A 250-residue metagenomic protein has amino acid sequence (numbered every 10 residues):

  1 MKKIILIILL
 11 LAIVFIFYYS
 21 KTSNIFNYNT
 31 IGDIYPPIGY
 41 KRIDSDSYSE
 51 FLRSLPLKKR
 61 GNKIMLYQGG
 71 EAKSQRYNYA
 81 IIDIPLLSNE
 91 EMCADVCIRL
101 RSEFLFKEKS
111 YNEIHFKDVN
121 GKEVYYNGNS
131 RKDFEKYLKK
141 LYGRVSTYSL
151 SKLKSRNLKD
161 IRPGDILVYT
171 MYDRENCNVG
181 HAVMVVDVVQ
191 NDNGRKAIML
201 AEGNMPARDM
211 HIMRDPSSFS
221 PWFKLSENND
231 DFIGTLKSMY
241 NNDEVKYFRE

Functional and structural regions predicted by a protein language model:
M1-I4: Positively charged n-region of N-terminal signal peptides that target proteins for export
L6-Y18: Hydrophobic membrane-insertion alpha-helices, especially the h-region of bacterial N-terminal signal peptides
T22-R76, L87: N-terminal module-boundary/linker segments of secreted carbohydrate-active enzymes
L57-R60, G70-Q75, Y148-S155, E175 (+3 more regions): Mature, folded catalytic cores of secreted/periplasmic enzymes
K73-A80, Y126: Short, conserved helix/loop micro-motifs enriched in His/Cys and acidic residues
D83-D160: Extracellular-facing segments of soluble proteins and assemblies that are Gly/Ser/Thr-biased and enriched in aromatics
R131-K196: ...with weaker cross-activation on analogous glycine-rich loops/strands in unrelated enzymes
M199, G203-E250: Low-complexity, Gly/Ser/Thr/Pro-rich intrinsically disordered linker/tail segments
